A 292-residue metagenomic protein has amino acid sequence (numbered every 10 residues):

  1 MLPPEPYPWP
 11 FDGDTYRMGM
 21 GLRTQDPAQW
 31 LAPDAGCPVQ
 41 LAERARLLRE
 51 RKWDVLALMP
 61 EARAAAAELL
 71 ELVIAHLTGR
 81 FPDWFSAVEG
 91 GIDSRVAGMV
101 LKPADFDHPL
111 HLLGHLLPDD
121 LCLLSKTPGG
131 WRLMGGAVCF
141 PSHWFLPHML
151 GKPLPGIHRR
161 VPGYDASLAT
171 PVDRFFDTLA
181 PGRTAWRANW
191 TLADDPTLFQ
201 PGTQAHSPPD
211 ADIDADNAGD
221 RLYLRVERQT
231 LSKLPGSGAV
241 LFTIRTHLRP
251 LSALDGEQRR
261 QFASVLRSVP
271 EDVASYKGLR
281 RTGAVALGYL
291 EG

Functional and structural regions predicted by a protein language model:
M1-G292: Extended, well-ordered protein cores
